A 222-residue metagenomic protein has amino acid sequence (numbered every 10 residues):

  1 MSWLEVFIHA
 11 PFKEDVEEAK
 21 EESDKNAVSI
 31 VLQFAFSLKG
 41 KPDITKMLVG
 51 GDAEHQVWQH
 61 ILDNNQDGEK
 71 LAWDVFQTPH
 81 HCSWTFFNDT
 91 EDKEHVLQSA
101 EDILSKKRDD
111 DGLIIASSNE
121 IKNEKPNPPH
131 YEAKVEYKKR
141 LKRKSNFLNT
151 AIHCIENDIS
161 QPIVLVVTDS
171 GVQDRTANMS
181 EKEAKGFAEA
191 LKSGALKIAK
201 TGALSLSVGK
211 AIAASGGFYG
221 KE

Functional and structural regions predicted by a protein language model:
M1-M47, N119-E222: Flexible, acidic/histidine-containing loops and adjacent segments that form or flank the divalent-metal
F12-D110, I114-K125: Active-site-proximal loop/helix segments of hydrolase catalytic cores
